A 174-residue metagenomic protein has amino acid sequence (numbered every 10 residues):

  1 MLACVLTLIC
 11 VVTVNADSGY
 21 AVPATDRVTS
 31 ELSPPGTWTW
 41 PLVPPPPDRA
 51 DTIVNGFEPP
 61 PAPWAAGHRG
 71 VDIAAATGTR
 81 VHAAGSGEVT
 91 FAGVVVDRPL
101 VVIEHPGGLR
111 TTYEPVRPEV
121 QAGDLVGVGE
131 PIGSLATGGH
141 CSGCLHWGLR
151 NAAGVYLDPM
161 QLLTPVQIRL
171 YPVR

Functional and structural regions predicted by a protein language model:
L2-V11: Bacterial N-terminal signal peptides
C10-L100, G127-V128, L157-M160, V166-R174: Surface-exposed, glycine-biased beta-strand/turn segments
N55, F91, P115-P118, S134: A residue-level detector for short acidic-glycine micro-motifs
R69, R98-Y113: Short beta-strand-turn/beta-hairpin segments enriched in glycine/proline and small hydrophobics that form edge-strand
D72-I73, P115, G139-H140: Short loop/turn motifs at secondary-structure junctions and domain boundaries
H82, P106-G129, V155: Short histidine-centered loop motifs in beta-beta connectors
V95, P115-V116, T137, L162: Residue-level structural signal for beta-strand termini and adjacent loop
V102-E104, L125-R174: Conserved, short, structured surface segments that act as functional micro-motifs
